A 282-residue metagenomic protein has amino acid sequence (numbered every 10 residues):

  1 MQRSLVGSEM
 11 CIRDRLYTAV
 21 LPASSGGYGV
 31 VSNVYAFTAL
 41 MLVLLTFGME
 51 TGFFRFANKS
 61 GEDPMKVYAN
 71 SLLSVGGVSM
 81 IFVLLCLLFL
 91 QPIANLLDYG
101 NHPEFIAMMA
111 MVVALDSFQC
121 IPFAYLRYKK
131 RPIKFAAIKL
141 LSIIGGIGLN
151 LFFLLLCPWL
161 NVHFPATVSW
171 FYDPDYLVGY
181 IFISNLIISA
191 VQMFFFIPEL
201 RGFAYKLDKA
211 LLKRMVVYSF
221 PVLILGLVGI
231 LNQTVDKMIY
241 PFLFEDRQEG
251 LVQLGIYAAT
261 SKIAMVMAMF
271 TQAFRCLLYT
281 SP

Functional and structural regions predicted by a protein language model:
M1-G7, I12, Y279: Single conserved hydrophobic/aromatic residue that forms the stacking wall/gate of nucleotide- or nucleobase-binding
S8, N33-V34, V43-Q91, E104-A107: Membrane-water interface segments that mark the loop-to-transmembrane alpha-helix transition
R13-G27, A94-N95, L227-V266: Helix-terminus/linker motif at the lipid-water interface of multi-pass membrane proteins
R15-T18, I81-G100, C157-S169: Short membrane-interface helical motifs at transmembrane helix boundaries in multi-pass membrane transporters
G27-L45, P221, Q253-Q272: Alpha-helical transmembrane segments of polytopic membrane transporters and translocases
L40-M41, G76, M80, L84 (+3 more regions): Alpha-helical transmembrane segments of multi-pass membrane proteins
L45-G61, T260, A264-P282: Helix-loop junctions and terminal segments of transmembrane helices in multi-pass membrane transport/translocation
N161-Y180, V191-Q233, L243, V252 (+1 more regions): Interhelical loop/hinge segments that connect adjacent transmembrane helices in multipass membrane
